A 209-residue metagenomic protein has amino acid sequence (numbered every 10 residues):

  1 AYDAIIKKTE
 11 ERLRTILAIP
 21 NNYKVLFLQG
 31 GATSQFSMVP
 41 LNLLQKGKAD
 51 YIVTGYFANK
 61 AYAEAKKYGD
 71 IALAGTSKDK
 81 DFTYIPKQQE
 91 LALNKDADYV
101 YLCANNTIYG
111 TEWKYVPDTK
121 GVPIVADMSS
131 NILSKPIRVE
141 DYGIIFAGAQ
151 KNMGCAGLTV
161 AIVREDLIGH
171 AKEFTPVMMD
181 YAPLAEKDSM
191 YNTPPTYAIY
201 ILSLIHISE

Functional and structural regions predicted by a protein language model:
A1-Q35, N42, E64: Conserved N-terminal alpha-helix of the aminotransferase class I/II PLP-enzyme fold
V25-Q29, Y51, L73-T76, L102 (+2 more regions): General beta-strand structural signal in soluble alpha/beta enzymes
T33-D98: PLP-dependent aminotransferase-like
A65, S77-I132: Active-site phosphate-binding strand-loop segment of PLP-dependent enzymes
D141-M178, P194-T196: Active-site PLP attachment segment
L184-P195: A short glycine-threonine-serine/GTX helix/turn-capping micro-motif
S203-E209: Residue-level detector of conserved catalytic or cofactor/ligand-binding positions in enzyme active sites
